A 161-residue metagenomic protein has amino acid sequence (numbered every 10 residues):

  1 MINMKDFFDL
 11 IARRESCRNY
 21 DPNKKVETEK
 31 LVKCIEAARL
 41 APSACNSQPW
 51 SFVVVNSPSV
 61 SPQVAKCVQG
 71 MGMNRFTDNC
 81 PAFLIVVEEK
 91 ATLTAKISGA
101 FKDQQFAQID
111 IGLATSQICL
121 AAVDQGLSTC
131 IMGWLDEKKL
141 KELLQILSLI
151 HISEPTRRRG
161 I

Functional and structural regions predicted by a protein language model:
M1-D6: Basic/polar N-terminal segments that are highly enriched at the extreme N-terminus, encompassing both cleavable
F8-N23: Generic N-terminal amphipathic, Lys/Arg-enriched alpha-helix
I11-R14, C34-A38: Short alpha-helical scaffolding segments that buttress acidic/His motifs in well-ordered protein cores
K24-E29: A short beta-loop-alpha structural element at the N-terminal edge of CoA-dependent acyl/N-acetyltransferase catalytic
K30, E36, N46-A114: Glycine/small-residue-rich phosphate/adenosyl-binding loop
A38-R39, L84, G99-L143: Small-aliphatic-rich amphipathic alpha-helix that forms the alpha element of a beta-alpha
I150-I161: Single conserved hydrophobic/aromatic residue that forms the stacking wall/gate of nucleotide- or nucleobase-binding
